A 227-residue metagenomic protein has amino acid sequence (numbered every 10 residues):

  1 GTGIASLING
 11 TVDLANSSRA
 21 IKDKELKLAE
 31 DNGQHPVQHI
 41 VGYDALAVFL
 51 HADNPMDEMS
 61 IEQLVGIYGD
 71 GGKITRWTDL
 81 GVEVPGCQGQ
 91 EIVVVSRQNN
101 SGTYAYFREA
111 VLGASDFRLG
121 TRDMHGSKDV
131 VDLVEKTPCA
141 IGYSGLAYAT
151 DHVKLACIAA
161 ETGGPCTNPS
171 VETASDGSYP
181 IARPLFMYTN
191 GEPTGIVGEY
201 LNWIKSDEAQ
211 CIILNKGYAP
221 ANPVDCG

Functional and structural regions predicted by a protein language model:
G1-G227: Exported/periplasmic ABC-transporter solute-binding proteins
